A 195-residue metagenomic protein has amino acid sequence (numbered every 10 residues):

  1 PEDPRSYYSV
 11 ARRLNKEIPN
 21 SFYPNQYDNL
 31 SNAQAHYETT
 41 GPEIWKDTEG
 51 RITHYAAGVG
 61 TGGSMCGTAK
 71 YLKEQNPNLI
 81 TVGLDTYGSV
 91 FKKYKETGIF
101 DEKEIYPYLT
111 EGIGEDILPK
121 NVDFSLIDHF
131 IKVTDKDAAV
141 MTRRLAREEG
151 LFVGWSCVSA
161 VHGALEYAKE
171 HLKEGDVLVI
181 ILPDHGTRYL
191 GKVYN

Functional and structural regions predicted by a protein language model:
P1-D3, Y87-K92, R188: Short gly/pro/ser/thr-enriched loop/turn and capping motifs at secondary-structure boundaries
P1-L14: Gly/Ser-rich phosphate-binding catalytic loop and adjacent alpha/beta segment that cradle a phosphoryl group at enzyme
Y8, N20, E74-W155, V193-N195: Active-site/ligand-binding loops adjacent to catalytic centers
I18-V59, K70, F124, D128 (+1 more regions): Active-site/ligand-binding-proximal alpha/beta "capping" segment
N25-Y27, G58, G83-D85, V179-P183: Short beta-strand segments
G58-T68, F91, S156-A164: Short glycine/serine/threonine-rich phosphate/pyrophosphate-binding segments that cradle anionic phosphate groups
A69-N76, A168: Surface-exposed amphipathic alpha-helices with a cationic face
P107, K120, H162-N195: Phosphate-binding loop/pocket of nucleotide- and phosphate-handling active sites
